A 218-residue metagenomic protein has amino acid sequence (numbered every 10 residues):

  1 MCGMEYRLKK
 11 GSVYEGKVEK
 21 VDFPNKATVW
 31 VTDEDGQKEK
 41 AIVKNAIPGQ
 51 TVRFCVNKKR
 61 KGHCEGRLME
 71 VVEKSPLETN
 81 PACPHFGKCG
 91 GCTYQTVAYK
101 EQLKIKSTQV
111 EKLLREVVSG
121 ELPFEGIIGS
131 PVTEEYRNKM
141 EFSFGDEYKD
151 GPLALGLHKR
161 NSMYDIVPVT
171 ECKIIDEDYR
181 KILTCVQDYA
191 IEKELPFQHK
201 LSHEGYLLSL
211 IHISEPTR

Functional and structural regions predicted by a protein language model:
C2-S214, R218: Accessory RNA-recognition modules of RNA-modification enzymes
